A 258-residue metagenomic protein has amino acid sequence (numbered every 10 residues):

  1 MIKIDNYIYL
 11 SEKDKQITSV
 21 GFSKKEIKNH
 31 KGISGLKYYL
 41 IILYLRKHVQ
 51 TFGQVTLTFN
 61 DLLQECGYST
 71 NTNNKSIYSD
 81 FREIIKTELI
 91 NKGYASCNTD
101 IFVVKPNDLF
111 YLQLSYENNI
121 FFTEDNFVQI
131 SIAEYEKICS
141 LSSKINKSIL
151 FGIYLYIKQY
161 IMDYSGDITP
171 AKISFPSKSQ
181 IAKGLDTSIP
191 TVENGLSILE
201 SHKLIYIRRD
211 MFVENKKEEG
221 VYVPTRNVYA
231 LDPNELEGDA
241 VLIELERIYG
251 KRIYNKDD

Functional and structural regions predicted by a protein language model:
M1-D258: Electropositive, intrinsically flexible nucleic-acid-contacting patches
